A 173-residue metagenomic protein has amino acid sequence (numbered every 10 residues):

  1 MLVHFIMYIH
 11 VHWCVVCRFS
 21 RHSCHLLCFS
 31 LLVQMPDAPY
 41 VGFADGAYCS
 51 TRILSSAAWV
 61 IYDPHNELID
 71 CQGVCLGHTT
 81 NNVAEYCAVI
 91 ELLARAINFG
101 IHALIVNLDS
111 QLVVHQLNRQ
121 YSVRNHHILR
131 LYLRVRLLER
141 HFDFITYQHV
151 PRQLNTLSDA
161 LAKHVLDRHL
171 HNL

Functional and structural regions predicted by a protein language model:
L2, L26-L27, L31-L32: Leucine-biased recognition of intrinsically disordered, low-complexity hydrophobic segments
F5-Y8, F19, F29: Aromatic (phenylalanine/tyrosine) cluster motif
R21-C24: Arginine-selective low-complexity/disordered segments
L31-A84, E91-H102: RNase H-like nuclease fold core
A47-I53, I90-K163, R168-H171: RNase H catalytic domain
T79-N82, Y86, R124-I128: Flexible, glycine- and charge-enriched loops at secondary-structure boundaries
